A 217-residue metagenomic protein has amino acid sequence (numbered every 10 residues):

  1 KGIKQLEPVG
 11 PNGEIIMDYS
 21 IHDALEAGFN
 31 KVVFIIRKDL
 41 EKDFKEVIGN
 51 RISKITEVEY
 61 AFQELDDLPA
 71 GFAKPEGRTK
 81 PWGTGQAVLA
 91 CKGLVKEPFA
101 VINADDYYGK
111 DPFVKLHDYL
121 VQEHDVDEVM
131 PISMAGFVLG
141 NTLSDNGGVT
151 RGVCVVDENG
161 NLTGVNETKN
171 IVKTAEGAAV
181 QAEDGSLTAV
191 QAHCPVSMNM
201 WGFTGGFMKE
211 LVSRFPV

Functional and structural regions predicted by a protein language model:
K1-G49, T56-V58, Q63, E97 (+1 more regions): N-terminal glycine-rich phosphate-binding loop and ensuing alpha1 helix
I52-P98, N199: Short phosphate-binding loop-to-helix
E59-A61, V101-N103, P131-V138: Short beta-strand segments
E97-Y107: Short beta-strand-to-loop acidic/aromatic patch adjacent to the donor-nucleotide binding site
K110-M198: Conserved core of the sugar-phosphate nucleotidyltransferase
M200-E210: Conserved nucleotide-sugar donor-binding and metal-coordinating catalytic region shared by glycosyltransferases
V212-V217: A C-terminal functional module that forms or caps the active site or interfaces directly with catalytic machinery
